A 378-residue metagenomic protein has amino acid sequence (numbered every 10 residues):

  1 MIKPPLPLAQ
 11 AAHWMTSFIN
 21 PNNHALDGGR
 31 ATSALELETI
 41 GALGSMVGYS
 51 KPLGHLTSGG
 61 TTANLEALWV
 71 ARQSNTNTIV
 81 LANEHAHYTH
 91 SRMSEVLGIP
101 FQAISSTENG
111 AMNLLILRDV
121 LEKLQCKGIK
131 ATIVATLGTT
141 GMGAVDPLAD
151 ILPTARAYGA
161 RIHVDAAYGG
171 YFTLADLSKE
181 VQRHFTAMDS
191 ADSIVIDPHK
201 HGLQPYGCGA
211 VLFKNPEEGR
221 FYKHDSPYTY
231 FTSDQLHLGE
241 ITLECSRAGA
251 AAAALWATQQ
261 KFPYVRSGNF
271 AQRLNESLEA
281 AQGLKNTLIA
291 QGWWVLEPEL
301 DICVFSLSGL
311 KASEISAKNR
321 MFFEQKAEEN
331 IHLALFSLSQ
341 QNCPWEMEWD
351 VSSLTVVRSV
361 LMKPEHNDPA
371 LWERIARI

Functional and structural regions predicted by a protein language model:
M1-K51, Q325, N330-L333, N342-P344 (+2 more regions): N-terminal entrance/gating region of PLP-dependent enzymes' catalytic architecture
N20-D27, Y49-H55, T78, P100-S106 (+5 more regions): Glycine- and acidic
G59-R220: Conserved PLP-enzyme active-site core in the AAT-like
E108, T139, K261-P263, S308-K311 (+1 more regions): A generic structural motif
L177-S178, H184-E299: Active-site C-terminal subdomain of aminotransferase-like
V181-Q182, C343-L354: Active-site-adjacent capping/gating segments
E276, L296-S306, L338-P344: A glycine-rich phosphate-binding loop feature that marks nucleotide/adenosyl-phosphate handling sites
W294-N330: Conserved PLP-binding catalytic core of the aspartate aminotransferase-like
